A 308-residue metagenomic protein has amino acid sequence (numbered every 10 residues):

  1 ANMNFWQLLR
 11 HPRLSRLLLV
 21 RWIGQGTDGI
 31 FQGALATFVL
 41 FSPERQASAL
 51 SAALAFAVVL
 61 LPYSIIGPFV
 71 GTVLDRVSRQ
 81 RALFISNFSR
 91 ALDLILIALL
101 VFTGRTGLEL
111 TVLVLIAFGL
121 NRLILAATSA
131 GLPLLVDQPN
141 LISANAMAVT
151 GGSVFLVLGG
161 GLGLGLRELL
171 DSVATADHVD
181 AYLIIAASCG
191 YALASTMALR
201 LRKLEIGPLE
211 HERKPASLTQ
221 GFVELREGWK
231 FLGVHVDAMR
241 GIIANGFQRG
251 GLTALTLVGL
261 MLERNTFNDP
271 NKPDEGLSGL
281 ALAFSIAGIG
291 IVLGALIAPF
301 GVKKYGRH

Functional and structural regions predicted by a protein language model:
A1-S15, L204-I243: Juxtamembrane intracellular "pre-TM" segments in multi-pass secondary transporters
L18, W22-A34, R167-D180, I184 (+2 more regions): A single, central transmembrane helix in multi-pass transporters
W22, D93, I97, G104-L123: Hydrophobic core of transmembrane alpha-helices in multi-pass small-molecule transporters, especially MFS/SLC-type
A34-Y63: Extracellular/periplasmic helix-loop-helix junction of adjacent transmembrane segments in MFS-like secondary
L35, L123-V136: Intracellular juxtamembrane helix-capping segments at the cytosolic ends of symmetry-related transmembrane helices
A49-L50, Q80, Q138-A148, L277: Loop-to-transmembrane helix entry/capping segments in MFS-fold secondary transporters and related SLC/MFSD carriers
S51-V58, I65-F69, R76, Q80-A91 (+4 more regions): C-terminal transmembrane bundle of multi-pass solute transporters/carriers
G107-F118, S143-H211, S278-L293: Hydrophobic alpha-helical transmembrane segments
